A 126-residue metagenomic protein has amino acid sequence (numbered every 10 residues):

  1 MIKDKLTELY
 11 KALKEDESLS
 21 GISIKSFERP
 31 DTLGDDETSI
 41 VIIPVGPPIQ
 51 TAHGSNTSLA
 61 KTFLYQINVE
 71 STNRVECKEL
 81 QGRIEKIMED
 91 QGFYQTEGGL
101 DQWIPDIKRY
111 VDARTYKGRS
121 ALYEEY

Functional and structural regions predicted by a protein language model:
M1, L33, L59, L122-Y126: Compositionally biased, intrinsically disordered low-complexity segments enriched in polar/Pro/Gly and often Gln
M1-A52: Small/polar-rich, solvent-exposed N-terminal microdomains that initiate assembly or binding
L6-E17, Q81-F93: Amphipathic alpha-helical segments
L59-T72, R109-A121: Oligomerization/assembly interface segments of phage tail-like spikes and tubes
V69-R83: Charged low-complexity stretches with an acidic bias
G82-Y126: Acidic-leaning, charged glycine-interspersed low-complexity segments
